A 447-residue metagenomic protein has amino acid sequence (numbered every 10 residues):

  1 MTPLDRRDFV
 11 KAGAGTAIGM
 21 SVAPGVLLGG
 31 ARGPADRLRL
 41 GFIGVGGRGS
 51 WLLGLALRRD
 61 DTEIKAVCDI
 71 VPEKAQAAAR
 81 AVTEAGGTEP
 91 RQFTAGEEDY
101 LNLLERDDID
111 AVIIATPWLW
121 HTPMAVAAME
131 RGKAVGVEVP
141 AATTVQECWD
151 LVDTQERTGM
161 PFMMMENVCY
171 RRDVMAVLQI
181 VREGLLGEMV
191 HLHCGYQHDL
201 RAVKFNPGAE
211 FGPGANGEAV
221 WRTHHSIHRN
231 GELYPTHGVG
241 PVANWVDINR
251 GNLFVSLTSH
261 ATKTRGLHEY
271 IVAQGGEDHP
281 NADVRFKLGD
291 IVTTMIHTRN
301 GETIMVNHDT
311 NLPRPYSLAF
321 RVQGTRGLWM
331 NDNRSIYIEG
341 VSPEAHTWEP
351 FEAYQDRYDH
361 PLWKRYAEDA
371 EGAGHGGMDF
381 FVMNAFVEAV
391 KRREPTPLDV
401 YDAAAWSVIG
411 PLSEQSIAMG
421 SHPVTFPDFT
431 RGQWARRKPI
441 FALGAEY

Functional and structural regions predicted by a protein language model:
M1-A134, W149, D153-P161: N-terminal glycine-/serine-/threonine-rich beta1-alpha1-beta2 phosphate-ribose binding loop of Rossmann-like
P3, V10-P34, T347, A370-H375 (+1 more regions): C-terminal helix-rich "cap/oligomerization" subdomain common to oxidoreductases
V10, Q76-A79, L101-L104, A125-M129 (+7 more regions): Non-transmembrane alpha-helical segments in soluble domains of secreted/periplasmic/extracellular proteins
G44, T158-M163, V168-F286, L328: Predominantly a Rossmann-like dinucleotide-binding segment in NAD(P)-dependent oxidoreductases
G132-T144: ADP-ribose/adenylate-binding Rossmann-like module
G266-G289, I296-T298, R326-L398, R436-Y447: C-terminal glycine/acidic-rich active-site capping loop/insertion
H308-Y316: Glycine-rich phosphate/pyrophosphate-binding beta-alpha loops
